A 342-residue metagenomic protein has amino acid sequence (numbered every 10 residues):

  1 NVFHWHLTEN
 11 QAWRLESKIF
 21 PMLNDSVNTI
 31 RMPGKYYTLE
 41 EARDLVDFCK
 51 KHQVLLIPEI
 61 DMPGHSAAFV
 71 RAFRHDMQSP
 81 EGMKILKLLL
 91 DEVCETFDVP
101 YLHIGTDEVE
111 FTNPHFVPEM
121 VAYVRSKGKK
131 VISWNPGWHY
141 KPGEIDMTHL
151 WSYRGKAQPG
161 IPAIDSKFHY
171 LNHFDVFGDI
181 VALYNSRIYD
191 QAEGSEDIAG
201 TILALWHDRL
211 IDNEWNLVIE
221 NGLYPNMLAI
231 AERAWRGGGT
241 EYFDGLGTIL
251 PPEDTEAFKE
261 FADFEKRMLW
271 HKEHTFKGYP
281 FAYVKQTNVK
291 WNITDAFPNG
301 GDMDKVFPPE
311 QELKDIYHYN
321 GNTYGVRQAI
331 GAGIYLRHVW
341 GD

Functional and structural regions predicted by a protein language model:
N1-K127, V131: Substrate-binding cleft of carbohydrate-active enzyme catalytic domains
T8-N10, D61-H65, D107-V109, P136-W138 (+3 more regions): Active-site beta-loop-alpha junctions enriched in small/polar residues
S17-M22, R71-Q78, K141-L150, F177-A182: Short low-complexity, flexible loop/linker segments enriched in glycine and/or proline with clustered acidic
H65-S66, H103-D107, G137-P142, D244-T248: A glycine-rich phosphate-binding loop feature that marks nucleotide/adenosyl-phosphate handling sites
F111-E119, E144-Y153: Short glycine/threonine-rich loop-to-helix capping motif typified by GTGT followed within a few residues by an Asp-Pro
S133-W138, V181-L183: Short catalytic/ligand-gating loop segments at beta-alpha or beta-beta junctions within enzyme catalytic domains
E144-D146, S152-P280: Flexible, acidic glycine-rich loops studded with aromatic residues
G278-G341: Disordered, acidic Ser/Thr/Pro-rich linker "stalks" and the adjacent N-terminal cap of the next globular domain
